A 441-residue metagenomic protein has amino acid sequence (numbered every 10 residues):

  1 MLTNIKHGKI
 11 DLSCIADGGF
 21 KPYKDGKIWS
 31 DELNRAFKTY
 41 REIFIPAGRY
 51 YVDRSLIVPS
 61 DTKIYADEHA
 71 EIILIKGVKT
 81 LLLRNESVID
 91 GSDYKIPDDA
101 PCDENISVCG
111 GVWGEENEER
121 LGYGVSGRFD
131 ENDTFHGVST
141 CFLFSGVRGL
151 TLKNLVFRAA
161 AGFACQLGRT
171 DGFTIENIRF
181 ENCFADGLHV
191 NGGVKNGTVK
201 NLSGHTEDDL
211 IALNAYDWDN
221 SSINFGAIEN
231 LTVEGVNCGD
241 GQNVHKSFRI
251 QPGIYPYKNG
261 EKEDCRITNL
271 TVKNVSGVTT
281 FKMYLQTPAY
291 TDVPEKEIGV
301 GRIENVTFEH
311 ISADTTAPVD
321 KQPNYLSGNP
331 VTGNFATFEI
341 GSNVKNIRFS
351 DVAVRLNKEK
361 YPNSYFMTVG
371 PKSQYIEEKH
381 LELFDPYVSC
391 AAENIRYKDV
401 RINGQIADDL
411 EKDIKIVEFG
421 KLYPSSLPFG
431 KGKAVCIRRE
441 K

Functional and structural regions predicted by a protein language model:
M1-K441: Extracellular/periplasmic carbohydrate-active domains that bind, remodel, or depolymerize complex polysaccharides
